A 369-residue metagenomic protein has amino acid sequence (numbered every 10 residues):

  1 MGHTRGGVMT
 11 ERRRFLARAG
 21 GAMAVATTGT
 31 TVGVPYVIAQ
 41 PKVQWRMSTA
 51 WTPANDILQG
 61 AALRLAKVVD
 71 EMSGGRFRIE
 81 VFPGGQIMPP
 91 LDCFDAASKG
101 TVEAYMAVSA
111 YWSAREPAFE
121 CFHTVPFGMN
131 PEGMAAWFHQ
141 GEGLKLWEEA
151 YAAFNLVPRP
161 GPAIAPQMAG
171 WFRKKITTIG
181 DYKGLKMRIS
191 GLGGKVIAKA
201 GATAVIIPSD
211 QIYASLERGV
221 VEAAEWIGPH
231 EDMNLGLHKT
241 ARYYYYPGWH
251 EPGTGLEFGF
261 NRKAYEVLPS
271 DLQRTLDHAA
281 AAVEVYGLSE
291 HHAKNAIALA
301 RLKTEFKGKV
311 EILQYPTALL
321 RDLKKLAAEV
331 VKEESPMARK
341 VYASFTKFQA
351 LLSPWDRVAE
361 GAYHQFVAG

Functional and structural regions predicted by a protein language model:
M1-E11: Secretory targeting signals
T10-M134, E142-G369: N-terminal secretory/targeting leader peptides
